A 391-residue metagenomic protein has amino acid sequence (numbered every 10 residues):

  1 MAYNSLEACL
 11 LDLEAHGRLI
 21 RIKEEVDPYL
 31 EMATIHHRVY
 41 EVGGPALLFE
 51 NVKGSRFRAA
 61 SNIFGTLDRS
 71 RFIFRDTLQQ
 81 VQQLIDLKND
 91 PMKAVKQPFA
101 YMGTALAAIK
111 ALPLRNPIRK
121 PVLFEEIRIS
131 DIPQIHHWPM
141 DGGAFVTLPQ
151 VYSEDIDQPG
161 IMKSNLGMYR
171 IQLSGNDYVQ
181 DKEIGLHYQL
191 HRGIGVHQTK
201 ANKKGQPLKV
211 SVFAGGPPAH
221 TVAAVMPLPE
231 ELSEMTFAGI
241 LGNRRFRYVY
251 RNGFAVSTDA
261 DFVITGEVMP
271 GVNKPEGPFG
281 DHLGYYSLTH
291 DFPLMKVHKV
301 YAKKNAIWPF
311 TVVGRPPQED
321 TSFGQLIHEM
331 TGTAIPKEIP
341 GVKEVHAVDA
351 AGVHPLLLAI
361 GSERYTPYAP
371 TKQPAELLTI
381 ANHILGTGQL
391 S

Functional and structural regions predicted by a protein language model:
M1-L294, H298-S391: Extended, highly charged
